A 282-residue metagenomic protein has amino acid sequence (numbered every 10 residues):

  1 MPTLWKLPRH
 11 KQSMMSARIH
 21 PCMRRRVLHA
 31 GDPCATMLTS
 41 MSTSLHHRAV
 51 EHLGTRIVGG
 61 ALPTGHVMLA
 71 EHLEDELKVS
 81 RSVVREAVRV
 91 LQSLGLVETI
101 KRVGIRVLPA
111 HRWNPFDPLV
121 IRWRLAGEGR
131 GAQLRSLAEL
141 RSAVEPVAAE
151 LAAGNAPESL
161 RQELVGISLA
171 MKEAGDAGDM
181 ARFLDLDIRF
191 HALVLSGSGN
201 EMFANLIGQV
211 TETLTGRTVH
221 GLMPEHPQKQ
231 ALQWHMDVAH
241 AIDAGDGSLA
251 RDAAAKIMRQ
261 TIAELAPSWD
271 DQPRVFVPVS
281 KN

Functional and structural regions predicted by a protein language model:
W5-K6, K11-M14, R18-A143, E150 (+2 more regions): Short linear motifs at protein or domain termini
V58, L62, A149, A153-P157 (+4 more regions): Short, flexible helix-adjacent loops and helix caps
A70, G178, G199-E201, G245-D246: Short loop-to-helix capping motifs
V103, F190, G199: A generic "binding-loop/recognition-motif" signal
R112-R189, Q230-K256: All-alpha effector-binding/dimerization core of bacterial HTH-type transcriptional repressors
V165-S168, K172, R189, N205-N282: C-terminal all-alpha effector/ligand-binding and dimerization domain of prokaryotic HTH-type transcriptional repressors
V194: Short basic (Lys/Arg) and small-residue
